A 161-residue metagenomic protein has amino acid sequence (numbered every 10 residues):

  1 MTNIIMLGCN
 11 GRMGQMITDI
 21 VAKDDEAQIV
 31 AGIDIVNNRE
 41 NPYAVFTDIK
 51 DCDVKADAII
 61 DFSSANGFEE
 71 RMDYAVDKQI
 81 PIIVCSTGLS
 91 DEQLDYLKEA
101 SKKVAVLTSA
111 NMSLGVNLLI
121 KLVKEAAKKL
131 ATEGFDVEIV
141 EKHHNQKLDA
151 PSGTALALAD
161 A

Functional and structural regions predicted by a protein language model:
T2-I20, F46, K128-A161: Active-site-lining helix/loop region of Rossmann-like oxidoreductase modules
L7, F62-S63, C85, S109 (+1 more regions): Structural motif
K23-P42: NAD(P)-binding Rossmann-fold cofactor-contacting core
I29, V45, I82-I83, V106-T108: Hydrophobic beta-strand scaffold residues
I35, T87-L89, N111-M112, K142-H144: Short, ordered loop/turn segments at secondary-structure junctions
E40-D51: Active-site regions of enzymes building and remodeling cell-envelope glycoconjugates
I49-A58, F62-V84, D91-Y96: Rossmann-fold NAD(P) dinucleotide-binding segment
M72-D73, D77, S86-V106, N117-L119 (+1 more regions): Rossmann-fold NAD(P)-binding glycine/threonine-rich loop
